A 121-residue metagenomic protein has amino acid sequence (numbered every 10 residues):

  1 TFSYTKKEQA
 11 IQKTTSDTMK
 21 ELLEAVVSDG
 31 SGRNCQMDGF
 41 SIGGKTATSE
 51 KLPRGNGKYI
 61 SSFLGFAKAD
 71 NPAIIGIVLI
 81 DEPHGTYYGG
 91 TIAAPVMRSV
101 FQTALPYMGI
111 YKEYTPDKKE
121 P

Functional and structural regions predicted by a protein language model:
T1-K7, T14, K20-G109: Active-site beta-strand/loop architecture of penicillin-binding DD-peptidases
Y111-P121: Short, highly charged C-terminal tails/helix-capping segments
